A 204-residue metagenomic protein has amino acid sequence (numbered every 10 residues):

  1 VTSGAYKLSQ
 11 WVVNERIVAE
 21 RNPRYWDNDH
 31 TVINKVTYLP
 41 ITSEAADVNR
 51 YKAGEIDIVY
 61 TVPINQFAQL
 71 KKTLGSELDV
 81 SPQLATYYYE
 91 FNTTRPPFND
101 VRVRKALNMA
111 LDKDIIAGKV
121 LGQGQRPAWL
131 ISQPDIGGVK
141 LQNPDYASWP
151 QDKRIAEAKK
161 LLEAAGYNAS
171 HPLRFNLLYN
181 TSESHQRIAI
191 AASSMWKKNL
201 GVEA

Functional and structural regions predicted by a protein language model:
V1-T31, K35, A45, K160: Gly/Pro-rich hinge or "lid" segments in bacterial periplasmic/extracellular proteins
T2, D29-N34, V101, I155-N176: Immediate post-signal peptide segment of exported/extracytoplasmic ligand-binding proteins
L8-S9, V120, Y146-Q151, N176-E183: Short beta-strand->loop
A19-E20, R187-N199: Short, polar/charged alpha-helical segment
E20-W26, Q83-A106, A110, K119: A bilobed periplasmic-binding-protein/Venus flytrap-type ligand-binding module shared by bacterial periplasmic
P23-Q69, S193, G201: Ligand-site clamp/hinge motif
E44-R50, I64-E77, Y89-T93, P97 (+1 more regions): Pocket-flanking alpha-helical
Q125-A164, S182-R187: Structural transition elements
